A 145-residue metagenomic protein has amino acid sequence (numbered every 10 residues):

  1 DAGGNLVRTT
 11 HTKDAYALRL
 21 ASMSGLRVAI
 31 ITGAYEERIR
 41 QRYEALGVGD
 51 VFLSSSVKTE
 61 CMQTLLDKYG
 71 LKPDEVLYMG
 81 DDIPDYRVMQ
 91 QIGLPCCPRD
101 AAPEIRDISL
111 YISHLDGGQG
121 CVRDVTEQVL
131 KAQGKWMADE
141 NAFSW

Functional and structural regions predicted by a protein language model:
D1-E60: Alpha-helical substrate-recognition element adjacent to the catalytic core
D1-T12, D50-F52, T59-W145: Mg2+-dependent phosphoryl-transfer enzymes with acidic/Ser/Thr/Gly-rich catalytic loops
